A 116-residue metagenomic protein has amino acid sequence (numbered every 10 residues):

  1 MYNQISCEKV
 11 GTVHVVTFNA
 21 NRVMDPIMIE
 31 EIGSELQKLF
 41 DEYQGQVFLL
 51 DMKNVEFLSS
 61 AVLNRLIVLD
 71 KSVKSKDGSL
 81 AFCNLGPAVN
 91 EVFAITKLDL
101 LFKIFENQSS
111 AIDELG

Functional and structural regions predicted by a protein language model:
M1-Q4, E91: Hydrophobic alpha-helical segments with strong N-terminal bias
N3-S34: STAS-typified acidic loop motif
T12, P87, S109: Residues that form or immediately flank small-molecule/cofactor binding pockets and catalytic motifs
R22-L101: Amphipathic alpha-helical interaction surfaces in cytosolic regulatory modules
K103-N107: Short acidic-hydrophobic, aromatic-tinged amphipathic segments that line or gate anion-handling sites
L115-G116: Receiver (REC) domain switch/output surface
